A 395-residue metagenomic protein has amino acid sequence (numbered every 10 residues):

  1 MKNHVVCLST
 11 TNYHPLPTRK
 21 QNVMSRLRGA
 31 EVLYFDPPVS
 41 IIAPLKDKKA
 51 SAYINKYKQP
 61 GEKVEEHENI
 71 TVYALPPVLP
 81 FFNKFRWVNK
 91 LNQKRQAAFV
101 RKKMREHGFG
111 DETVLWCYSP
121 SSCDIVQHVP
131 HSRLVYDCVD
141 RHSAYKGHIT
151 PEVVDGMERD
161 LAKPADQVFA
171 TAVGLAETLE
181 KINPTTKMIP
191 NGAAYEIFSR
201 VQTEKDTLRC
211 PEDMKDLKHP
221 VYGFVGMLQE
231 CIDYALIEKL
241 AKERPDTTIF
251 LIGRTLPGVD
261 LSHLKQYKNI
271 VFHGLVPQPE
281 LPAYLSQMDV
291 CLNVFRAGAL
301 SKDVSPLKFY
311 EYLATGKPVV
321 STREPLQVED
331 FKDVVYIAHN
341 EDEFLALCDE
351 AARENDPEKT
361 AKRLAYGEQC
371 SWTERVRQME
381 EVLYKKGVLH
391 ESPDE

Functional and structural regions predicted by a protein language model:
H14-P15, I232, P277-P279, A283-Y284 (+2 more regions): Nucleotide-sugar-dependent
V23, A98-R105, P151-V168: Membrane-proximal helix-turn-helix segments that form the acceptor-binding/catalytic region of lipid-linked
L45-F109, V271: A conserved catalytic-core segment of Leloir-type glycosyltransferases
G174, I189-E204: Carbohydrate-associated surface elements
M214-I232, I237-A241, I249-I252: Conserved donor-binding/catalytic core segment of Leloir-type glycosyltransferases
V259-P282: Nucleotide-activated donor-binding/catalytic signature segment of Leloir-type glycosyltransferases, i.e., the conserved
V334-D342, D349-N355: Conserved acidic donor-binding segment of nucleotide-sugar-dependent glycosyltransferases
D356-K385: A charged, aromatic-enriched C-terminal amphipathic alpha-helix characteristic of glycosyltransferases across folds
